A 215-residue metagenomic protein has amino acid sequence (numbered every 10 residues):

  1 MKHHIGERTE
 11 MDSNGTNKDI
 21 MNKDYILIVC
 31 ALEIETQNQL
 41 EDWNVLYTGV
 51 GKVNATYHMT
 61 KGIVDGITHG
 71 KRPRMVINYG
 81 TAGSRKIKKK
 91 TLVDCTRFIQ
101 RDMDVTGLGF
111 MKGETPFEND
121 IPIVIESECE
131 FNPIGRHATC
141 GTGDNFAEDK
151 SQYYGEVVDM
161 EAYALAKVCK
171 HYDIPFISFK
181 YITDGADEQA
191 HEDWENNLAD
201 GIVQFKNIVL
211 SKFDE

Functional and structural regions predicted by a protein language model:
M1-I20: N-terminal amphipathic/basic-hydrophobic helices that include classical n-h-c signal peptides and signal-anchor
N22-L27: Extreme N-terminal starter segment of soluble prokaryotic enzymes
V29-E33: Structural motif
T36-E215: Glycine-rich phosphate- or other oxyanion-binding loops that anchor nucleotides, phosphorylated ligands
